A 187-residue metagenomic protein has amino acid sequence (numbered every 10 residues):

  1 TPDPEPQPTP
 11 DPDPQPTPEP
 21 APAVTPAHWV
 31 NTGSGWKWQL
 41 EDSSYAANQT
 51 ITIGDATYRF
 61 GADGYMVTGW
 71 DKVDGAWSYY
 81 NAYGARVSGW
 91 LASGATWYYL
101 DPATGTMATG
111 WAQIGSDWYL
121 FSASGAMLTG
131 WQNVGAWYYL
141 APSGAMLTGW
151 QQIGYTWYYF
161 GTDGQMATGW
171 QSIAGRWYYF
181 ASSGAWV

Functional and structural regions predicted by a protein language model:
T1-V187: Extracellular adhesion/carbohydrate-binding repeat motifs centered on closely spaced tryptophans
